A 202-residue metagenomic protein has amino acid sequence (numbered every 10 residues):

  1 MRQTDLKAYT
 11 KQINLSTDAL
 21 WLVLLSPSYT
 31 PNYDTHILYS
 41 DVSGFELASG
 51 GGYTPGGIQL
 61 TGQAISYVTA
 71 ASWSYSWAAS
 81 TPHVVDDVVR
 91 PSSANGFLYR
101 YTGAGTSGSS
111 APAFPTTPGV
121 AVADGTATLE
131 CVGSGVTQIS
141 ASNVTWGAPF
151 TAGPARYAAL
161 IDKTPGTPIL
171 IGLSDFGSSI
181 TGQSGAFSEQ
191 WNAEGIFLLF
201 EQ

Functional and structural regions predicted by a protein language model:
M1-A71, S134-R156, K163-Q202: Small cysteine-rich, disulfide-bonded extracellular modules of the LU/uPAR three-finger superfamily and closely related
L20, D87, Y99, R156-A158: Residue-level detector of short, conserved catalytic/binding motifs and their immediate flanks
A70-S134: Tryptophan-rich substrate-binding surfaces of secreted polymer-degrading and adhesive proteins
S92, I161-K163: A generic structural motif
